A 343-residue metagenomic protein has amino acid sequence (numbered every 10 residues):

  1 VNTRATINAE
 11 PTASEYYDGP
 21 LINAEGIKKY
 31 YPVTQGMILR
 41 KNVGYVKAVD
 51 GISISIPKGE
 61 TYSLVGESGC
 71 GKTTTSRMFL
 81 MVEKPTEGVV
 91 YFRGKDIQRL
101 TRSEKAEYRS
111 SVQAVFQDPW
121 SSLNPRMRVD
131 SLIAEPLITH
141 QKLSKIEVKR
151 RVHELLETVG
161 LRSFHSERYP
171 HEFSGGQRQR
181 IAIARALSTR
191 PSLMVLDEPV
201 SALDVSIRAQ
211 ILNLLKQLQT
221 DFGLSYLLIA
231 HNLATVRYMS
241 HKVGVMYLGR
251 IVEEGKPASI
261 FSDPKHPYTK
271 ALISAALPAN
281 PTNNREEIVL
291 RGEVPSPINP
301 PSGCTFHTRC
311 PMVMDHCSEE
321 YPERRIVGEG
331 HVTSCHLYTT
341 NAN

Functional and structural regions predicted by a protein language model:
V1-P20, V33-R40, K256-N343: Short catalytic/signature loops enriched in Gly
L80: Helix-to-loop junction immediately C-terminal to a conserved catalytic motif
G88-D96: Conserved ABC transporter NBD signature motif
D96, I146-F164, I273-S274: Conserved ABC ATPase "signature" region
Y169-F173, Q177: Conserved ABC ATPase signature
S188-S192: A short, proline-enriched helix->beta-strand linker immediately N-terminal to the Walker B motif in ABC-type P-loop
V195, P199, L203, I207-R285: P-loop NTP-binding/switch modules centered on Walker-like glycine-rich loops
